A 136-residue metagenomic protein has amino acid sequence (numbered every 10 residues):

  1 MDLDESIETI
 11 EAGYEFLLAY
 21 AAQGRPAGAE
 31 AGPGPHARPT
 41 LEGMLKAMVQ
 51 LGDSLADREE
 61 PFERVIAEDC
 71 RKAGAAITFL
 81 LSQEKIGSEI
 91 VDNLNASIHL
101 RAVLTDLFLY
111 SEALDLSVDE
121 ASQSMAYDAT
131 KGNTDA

Functional and structural regions predicted by a protein language model:
M1, D135-A136: C-terminal end-of-chain micro-motif
M1-R38, D106: Short terminal alpha-helical segments
L3-S6, I10, P33-T40, M44 (+4 more regions): Amphipathic alpha-helix face/heptad-repeat signature
E11, E15-L18, A22, L45 (+2 more regions): Alpha-helical repeat scaffolds in large eukaryotic proteins
L18, T40-V49, R71-G74, R101-F108: Short alpha-helix boundary/capping elements
P26-D57: Short, well-structured hydrophobic secondary-structure segments
V49-N95: Amphipathic protein-protein interaction modules
I77-D135: Amphipathic alpha-helical binding modules
